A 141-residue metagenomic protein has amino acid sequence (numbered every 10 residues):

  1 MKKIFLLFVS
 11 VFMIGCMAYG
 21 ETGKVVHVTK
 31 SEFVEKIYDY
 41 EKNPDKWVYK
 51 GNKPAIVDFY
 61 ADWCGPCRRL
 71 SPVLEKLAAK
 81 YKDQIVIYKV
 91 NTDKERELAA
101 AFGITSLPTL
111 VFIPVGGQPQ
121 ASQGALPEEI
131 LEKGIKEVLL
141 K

Functional and structural regions predicted by a protein language model:
M1-V34, K141: N-terminal targeting signals for export/organelle localization
V28-K53: A short beta-strand-turn-helix
K30, V34, A61, S71-A78 (+2 more regions): Extracytoplasmic/secreted envelope proteins and their assembly/folding machinery, especially bacterial periplasmic
N52-A55, D83-I85, V115: Loop/turn elements at helix/coil->beta-strand transitions in domains of secreted/extracellular proteins
N52-A55, F59-W63, S106: Short pre-active-site segment immediately N-terminal to redox-active cysteine/selenocysteine motifs in thiol-based
F59, L70-A78, K82-R96, I104: Thiol-based oxidoreductase modules, predominantly thioredoxin-like and allied folds used for disulfide exchange
D62-R69, T109: C-type cytochrome heme c attachment motif
S106, V111-K141: Non-catalytic, surface beta->alpha helical segment in thiol-disulfide oxidoreductase systems
